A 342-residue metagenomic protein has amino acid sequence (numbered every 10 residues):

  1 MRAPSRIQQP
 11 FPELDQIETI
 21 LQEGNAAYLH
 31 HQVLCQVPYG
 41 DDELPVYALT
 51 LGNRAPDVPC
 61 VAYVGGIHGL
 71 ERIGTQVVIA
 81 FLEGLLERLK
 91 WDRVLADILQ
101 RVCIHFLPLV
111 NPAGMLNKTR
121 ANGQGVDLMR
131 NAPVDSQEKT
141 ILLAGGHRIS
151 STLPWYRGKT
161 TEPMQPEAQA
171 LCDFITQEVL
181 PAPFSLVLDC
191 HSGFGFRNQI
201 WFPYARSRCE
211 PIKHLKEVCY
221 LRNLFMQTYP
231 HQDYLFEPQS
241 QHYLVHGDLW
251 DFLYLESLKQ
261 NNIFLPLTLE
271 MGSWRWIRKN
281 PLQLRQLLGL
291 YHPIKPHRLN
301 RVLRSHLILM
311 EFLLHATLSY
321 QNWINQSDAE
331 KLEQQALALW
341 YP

Functional and structural regions predicted by a protein language model:
M1-G24, L142-P342: C-terminal accessory segments enriched in acidic
N25-E43: N-terminal cap/lid segment of alpha/beta-hydrolase-fold proteins
E43, G66, F106, L128 (+1 more regions): Divalent metal-coordination and catalytic microenvironments
Y47-D57, G66: Short beta-strand-to-loop junctions in surface cap/lid or active-site-entrance loops
D57-V58, G74-A121: Short helix-loop-beta-strand segments that form the rim/entrance of peptidase-like active sites
A62-Y63: Conserved beta-strand elements of the Class I
H68, V110-P112, P133, G193 (+1 more regions): Catalytic metal-binding/acid-base residues of hydrolase active sites
P108-S151: Surface-exposed loop and adjacent secondary-structure segments within mature catalytic domains
